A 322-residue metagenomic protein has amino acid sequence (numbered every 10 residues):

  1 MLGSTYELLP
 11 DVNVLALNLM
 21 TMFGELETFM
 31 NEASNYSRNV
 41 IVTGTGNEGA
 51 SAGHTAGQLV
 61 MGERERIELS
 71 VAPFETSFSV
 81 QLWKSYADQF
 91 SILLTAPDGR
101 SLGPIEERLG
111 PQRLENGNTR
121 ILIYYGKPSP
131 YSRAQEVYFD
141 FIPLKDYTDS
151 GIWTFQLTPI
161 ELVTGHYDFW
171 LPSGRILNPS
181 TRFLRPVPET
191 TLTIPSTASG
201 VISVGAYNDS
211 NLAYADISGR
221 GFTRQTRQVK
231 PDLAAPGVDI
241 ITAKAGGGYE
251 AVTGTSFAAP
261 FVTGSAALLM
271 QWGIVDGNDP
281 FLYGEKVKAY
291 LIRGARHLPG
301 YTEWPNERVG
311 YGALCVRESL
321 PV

Functional and structural regions predicted by a protein language model:
M1-L9, Y301-V322: C-terminal domain-closing interface element
M1-Q58, E75-L102, E107-A198, A245-A259: Substrate-binding/access-modulating region of protease and related hydrolase catalytic domains
S4, V80, Q89-S91, P97-D98 (+1 more regions): Hydrolase catalytic cores
T5-Y6, Y36-R38, T76-F78, A87-D88 (+4 more regions): Subtilisin-like serine protease catalytic core
E7-V12, V40-G44, I202-G205, D232-A234 (+2 more regions): Structural recognition of the beta-strand scaffold that forms the well-ordered cores of secreted hydrolase catalytic
V60-A72, V137: Non-catalytic, beta-strand-enriched accessory regions in extracellular/secretory proteins and membrane protein
D98-E106, A206-P260, R296, E318: Catalytic-core environment of secreted peptidases
P179, F183-V204, D209-A215, P299 (+2 more regions): PGST-rich, cysteine-poor low-complexity/disordered linker and tail segments that act as flexible spacers
